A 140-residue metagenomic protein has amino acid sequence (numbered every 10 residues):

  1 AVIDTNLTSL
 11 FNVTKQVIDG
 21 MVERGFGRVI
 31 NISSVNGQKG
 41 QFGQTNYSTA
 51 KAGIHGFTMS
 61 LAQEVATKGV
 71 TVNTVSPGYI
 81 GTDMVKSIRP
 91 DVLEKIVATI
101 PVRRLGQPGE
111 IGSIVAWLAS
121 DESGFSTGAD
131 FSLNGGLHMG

Functional and structural regions predicted by a protein language model:
A1-F11, F26, I30, I54 (+1 more regions): Catalytic Tyr-X3-Lys loop
T14, A50, T58: Active-site helix of classical SDR
D19, Q63-T67, G124: Alpha-helical segment proximal to the catalytic Tyr-Lys
S34: Residue(s) in the substrate-gating loop at a strand-loop-helix junction that position the organic substrate next
K39-F42, A116, T127-G140: Short C-terminal tail/terminal secondary-structure segment of NAD(P)H-dependent dehydrogenase/reductase domains
K39-T45, T67-K68, R103, D121: Active-site loop immediately N-terminal to the catalytic Tyr-X3-Lys motif of short-chain dehydrogenase/reductase
G40-S48, S60, I88: Active-site loop-to-helix junction immediately N-terminal to the catalytic Tyr of the SDR YXXXK motif in Rossmann-fold
I100-I111, E122: A conserved structural motif in NAD(P)-dependent oxidoreductases
